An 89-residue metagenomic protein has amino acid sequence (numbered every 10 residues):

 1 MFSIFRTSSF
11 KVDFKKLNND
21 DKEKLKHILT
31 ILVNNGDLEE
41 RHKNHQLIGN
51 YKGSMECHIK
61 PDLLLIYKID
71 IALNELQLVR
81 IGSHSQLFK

Functional and structural regions predicted by a protein language model:
M1-P61, I69-L76, Q86-K89: Basic, Lys/Arg-enriched alpha-helical interface segments
G82: Residues forming the ATP-binding cleft of Hanks-type serine/threonine protein kinase domains
